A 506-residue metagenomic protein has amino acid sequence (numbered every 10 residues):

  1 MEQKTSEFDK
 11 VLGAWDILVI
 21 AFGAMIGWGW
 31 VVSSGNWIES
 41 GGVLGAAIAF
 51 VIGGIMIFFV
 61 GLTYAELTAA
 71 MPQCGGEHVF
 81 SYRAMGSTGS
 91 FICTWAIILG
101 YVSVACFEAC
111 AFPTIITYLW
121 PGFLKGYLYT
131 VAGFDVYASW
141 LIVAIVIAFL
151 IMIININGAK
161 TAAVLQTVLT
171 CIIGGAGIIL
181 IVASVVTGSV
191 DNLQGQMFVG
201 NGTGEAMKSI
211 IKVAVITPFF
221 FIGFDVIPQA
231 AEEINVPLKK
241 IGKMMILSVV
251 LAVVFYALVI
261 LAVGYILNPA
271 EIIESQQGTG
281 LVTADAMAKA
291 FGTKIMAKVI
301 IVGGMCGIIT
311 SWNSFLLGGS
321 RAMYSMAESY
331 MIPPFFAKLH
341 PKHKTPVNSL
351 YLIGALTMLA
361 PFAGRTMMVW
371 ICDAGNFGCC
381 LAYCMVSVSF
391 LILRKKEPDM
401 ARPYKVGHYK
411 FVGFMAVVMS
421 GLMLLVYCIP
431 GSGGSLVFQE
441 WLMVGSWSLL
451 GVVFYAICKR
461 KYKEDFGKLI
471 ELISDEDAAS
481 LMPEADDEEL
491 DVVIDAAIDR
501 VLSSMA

Functional and structural regions predicted by a protein language model:
M1-L12, F390-F411, G433-A506: Terminal cytosolic tails of multi-pass membrane transporters, especially the segment immediately following the final
Q3-D9, A47, F123-S139, V168-K298: Helix-loop-helix junctions that connect adjacent transmembrane segments in multi-pass membrane transporters
K10-A21, G86-G100, V143-I145, G204-T217 (+4 more regions): Select transmembrane alpha-helical segments in multipass membrane proteins
N36-E39, I48-A49, F58-A148, I153 (+2 more regions): Hydrophobic transmembrane alpha-helices that form the core helical bundles of multi-pass secondary transporters
N36-G42, A46, C110-A111, L124-V136 (+5 more regions): Transmembrane helix-loop boundary segments of multi-pass membrane transporters
F50-I52, W120-A159, G174-L180, S349-L356 (+2 more regions): Transmembrane alpha-helical segments of multi-pass small-molecule transport proteins
V79-S81, G86, Y118-K125, Y129 (+4 more regions): TM-loop-TM module centered on a large, flexible mid-protein loop between adjacent transmembrane helices in multi-pass
S139-V190, M245-V250, C372-M385, F411-M415 (+1 more regions): Membrane-interface loop-to-helix entry segments
